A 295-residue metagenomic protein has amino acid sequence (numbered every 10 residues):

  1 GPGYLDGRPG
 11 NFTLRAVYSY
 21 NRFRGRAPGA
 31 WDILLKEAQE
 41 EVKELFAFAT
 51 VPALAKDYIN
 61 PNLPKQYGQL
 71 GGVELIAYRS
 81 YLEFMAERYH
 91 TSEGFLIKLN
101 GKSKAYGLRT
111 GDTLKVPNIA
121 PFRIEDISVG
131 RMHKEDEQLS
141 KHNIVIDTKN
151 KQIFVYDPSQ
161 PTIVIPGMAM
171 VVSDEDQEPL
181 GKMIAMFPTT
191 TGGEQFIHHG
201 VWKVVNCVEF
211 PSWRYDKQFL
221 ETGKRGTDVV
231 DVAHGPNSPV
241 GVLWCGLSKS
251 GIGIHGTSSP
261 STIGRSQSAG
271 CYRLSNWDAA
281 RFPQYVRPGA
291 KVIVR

Functional and structural regions predicted by a protein language model:
G1, Y18-R26, E87-K104, I119 (+5 more regions): Sec-exported extracytoplasmic/periplasmic mature domains
G1-P2, D6-F12, F48-H90: Primarily a LysM-type cell-wall glycan-binding module
P2, D6-G10, L14, E74-R79 (+9 more regions): Solvent-exposed, acidic/flexible segments
R8-Y58, G94-K134: Extracellular LysM carbohydrate-binding repeats and other cell-envelope/extracellular binding modules
L14-Y18, L82-E83, E93, I97 (+5 more regions): Extracytoplasmic/secreted envelope proteins and their assembly/folding machinery, especially bacterial periplasmic
E74-M170, M186: Secretory/export targeting leaders with adjacent low-complexity proregions
S103, K217-R295: Exported/periplasmic cell-wall-interacting domains
S128-H255: Gly/Pro-biased beta-strand-loop elements
